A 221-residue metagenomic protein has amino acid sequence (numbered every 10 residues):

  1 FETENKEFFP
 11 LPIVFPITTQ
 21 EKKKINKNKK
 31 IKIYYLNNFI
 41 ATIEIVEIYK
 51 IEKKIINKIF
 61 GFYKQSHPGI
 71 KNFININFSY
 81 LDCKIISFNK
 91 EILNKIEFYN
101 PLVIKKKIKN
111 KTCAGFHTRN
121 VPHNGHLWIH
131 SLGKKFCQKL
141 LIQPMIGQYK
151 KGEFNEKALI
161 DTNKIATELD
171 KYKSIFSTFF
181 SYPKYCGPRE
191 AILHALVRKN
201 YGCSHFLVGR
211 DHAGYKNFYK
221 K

Functional and structural regions predicted by a protein language model:
F1-K221: Nucleotidyltransferase catalytic core that binds NTPs
